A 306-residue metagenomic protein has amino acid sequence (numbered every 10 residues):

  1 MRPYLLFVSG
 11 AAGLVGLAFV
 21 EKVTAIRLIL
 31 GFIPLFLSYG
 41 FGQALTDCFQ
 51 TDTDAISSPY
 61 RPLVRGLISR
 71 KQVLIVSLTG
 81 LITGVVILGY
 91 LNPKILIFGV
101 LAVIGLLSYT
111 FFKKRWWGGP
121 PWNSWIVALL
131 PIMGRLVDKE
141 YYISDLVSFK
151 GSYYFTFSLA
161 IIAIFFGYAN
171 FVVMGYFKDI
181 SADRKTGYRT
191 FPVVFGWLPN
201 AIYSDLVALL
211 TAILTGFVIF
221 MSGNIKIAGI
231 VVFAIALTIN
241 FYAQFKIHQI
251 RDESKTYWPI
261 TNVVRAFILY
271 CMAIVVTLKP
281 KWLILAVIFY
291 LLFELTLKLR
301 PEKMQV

Functional and structural regions predicted by a protein language model:
M1-L5, K71-Q72: N-terminal membrane topogenic signal
L6, D145-V306: C-terminal membrane-associated helical module and adjoining short loops/tails
F7-G16, V64, P121-K139, P192-W197 (+1 more regions): Small-residue-rich segments of transmembrane alpha-helices in multi-pass membrane proteins, especially helix faces
G10-F49, L81-G89, P93-L107, P131 (+1 more regions): Membrane-embedded alpha-helical segments that form the functional core of polytopic membrane enzymes, especially those
G13-V20, G84-N92, L106-T110, L130-D138 (+4 more regions): Structural signal for membrane-spanning alpha-helices in multi-pass inner-membrane proteins, emphasizing helix cores
I33-P34, T51-V100, Y188-I230, A266-M272: Multi-pass membrane catalytic core of lipid/isoprenoid biosynthesis enzymes
C48-A55, Q72-G80, I97-Y109, S158-L159 (+2 more regions): Hydrophobic, membrane-facing alpha-helical anchors
R61-S148: Intramembrane alpha-helical segments
